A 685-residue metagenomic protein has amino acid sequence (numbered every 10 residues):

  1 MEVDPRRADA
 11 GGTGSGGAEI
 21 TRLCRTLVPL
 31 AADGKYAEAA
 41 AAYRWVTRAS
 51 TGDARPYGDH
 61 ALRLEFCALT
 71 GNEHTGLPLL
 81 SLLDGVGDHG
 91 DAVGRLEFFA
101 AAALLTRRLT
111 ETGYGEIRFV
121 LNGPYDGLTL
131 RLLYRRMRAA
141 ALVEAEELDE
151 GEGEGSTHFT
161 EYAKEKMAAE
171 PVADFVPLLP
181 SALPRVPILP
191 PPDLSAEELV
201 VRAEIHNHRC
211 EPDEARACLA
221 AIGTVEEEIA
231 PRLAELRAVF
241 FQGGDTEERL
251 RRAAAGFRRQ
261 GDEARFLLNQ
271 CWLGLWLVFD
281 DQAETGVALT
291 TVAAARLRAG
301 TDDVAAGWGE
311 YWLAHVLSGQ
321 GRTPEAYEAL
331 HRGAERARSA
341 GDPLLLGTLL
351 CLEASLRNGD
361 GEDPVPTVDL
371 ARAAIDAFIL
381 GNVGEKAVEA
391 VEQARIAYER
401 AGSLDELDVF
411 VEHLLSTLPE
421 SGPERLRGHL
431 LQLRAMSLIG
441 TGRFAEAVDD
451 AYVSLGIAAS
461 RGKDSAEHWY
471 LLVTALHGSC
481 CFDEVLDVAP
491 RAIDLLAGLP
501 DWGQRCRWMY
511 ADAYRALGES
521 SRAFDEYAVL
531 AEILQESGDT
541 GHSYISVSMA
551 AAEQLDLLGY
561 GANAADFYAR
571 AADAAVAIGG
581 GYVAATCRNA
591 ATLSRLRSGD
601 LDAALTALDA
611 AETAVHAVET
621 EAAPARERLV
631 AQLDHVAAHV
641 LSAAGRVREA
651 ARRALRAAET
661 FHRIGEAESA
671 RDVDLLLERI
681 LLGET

Functional and structural regions predicted by a protein language model:
M1, G12-L27, S50-R63, G87-A100 (+15 more regions): Alpha-solenoid helical repeat architecture
M1, T21-A32, A61-L69, A100-R108 (+14 more regions): Tandem amphipathic alpha-helical repeat scaffolds
P5-T13, R44-T51, S81-D88, L142 (+14 more regions): Amphipathic alpha-helical segments of tetratricopeptide repeats
D9-D53, H60-R63, C67, N72 (+8 more regions): Eukaryotic tandem repeat interaction scaffolds
Y36-A37, E73, P212, G243 (+16 more regions): TPR-repeat structural position
G87-A221, D245, R252, D602 (+2 more regions): C-terminal non-catalytic interaction modules
L189-W272, W276-F279, A283-R298, T323-A326 (+2 more regions): Alpha-solenoid helical-repeat scaffolds
